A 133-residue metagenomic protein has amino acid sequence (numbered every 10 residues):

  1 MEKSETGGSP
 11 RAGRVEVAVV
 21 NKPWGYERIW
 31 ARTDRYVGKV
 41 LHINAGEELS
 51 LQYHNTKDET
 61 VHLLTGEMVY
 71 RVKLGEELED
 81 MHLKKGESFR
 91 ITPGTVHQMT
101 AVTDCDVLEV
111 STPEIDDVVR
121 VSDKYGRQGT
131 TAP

Functional and structural regions predicted by a protein language model:
M1-G13, N44-A45, R90: Extended recognition/assembly regions associated with phosphoester-bond processing machinery
K3, R11, V15-E16, V20-N21 (+1 more regions): Double-stranded beta-helix
V15-Q52, K57: A short glycine-rich, His/Asp/Glu-containing loop-to-beta-strand
V40, T60, D80-M81: Short, surface-exposed secondary-structure edge patches
N44-G46, T56, L63, K84 (+2 more regions): A short, compositionally biased micro-patch
S50-Q52, Y70-R71, I91, V96-V102 (+1 more regions): Short beta-strand His + acidic residue motifs that chelate non-heme Fe in jelly-roll/DSBH and cupin folds
T56-L74: Glycine- and acidic-residue-biased ligand/ion/polar-headgroup-sensing regions
L74-G94: Short acidic-glycine-tyrosine-enriched beta hairpin
